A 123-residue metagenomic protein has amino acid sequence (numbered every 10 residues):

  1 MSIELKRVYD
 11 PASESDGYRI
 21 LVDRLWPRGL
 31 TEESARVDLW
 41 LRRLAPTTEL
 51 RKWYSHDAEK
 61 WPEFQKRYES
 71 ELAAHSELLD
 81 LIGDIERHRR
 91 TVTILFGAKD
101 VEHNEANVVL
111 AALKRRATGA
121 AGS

Functional and structural regions predicted by a protein language model:
M1-S123: Residues lining hydrophobic/aromatic ligand-binding pockets adjacent to catalytic sites
